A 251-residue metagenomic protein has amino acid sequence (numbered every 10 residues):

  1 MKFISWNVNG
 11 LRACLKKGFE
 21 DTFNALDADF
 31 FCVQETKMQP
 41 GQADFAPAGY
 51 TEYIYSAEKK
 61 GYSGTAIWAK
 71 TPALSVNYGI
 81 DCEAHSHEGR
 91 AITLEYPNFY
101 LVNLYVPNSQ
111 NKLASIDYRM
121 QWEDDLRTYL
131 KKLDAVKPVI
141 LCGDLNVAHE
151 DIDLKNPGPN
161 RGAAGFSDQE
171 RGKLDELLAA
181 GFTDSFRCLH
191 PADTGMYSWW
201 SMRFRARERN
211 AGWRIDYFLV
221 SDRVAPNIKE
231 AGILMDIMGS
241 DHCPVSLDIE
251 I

Functional and structural regions predicted by a protein language model:
M1-N9, N98-Q110, C142: Active-site-proximal beta-strand elements of phosphoester/diester hydrolases
M1-P47, T51, A57, Y62-T65 (+2 more regions): N-terminal, active-site-proximal structural segment of metallo-dependent hydrolase catalytic domains
N7, F23-G41, L101, L130-D151 (+4 more regions): Active-site beta-strand/loop signature of hydrolases that rely on acidic residues for catalysis
K37, Q42-S109: Structured beta-strand-rich core segments of catalytic domains in phosphoester-bond hydrolases
T51, W122-A211, I215: Metal-dependent phosphoesterases centered on the DNase I-like endonuclease/exonuclease/phosphatase
K60-S75, F204-P226: Conserved beta strand-loop-helix elements of the APE1-like EEP
K70, L94-P97, S221-D222, L247-I251: Active-site beta-strand termini and strand-to-loop segments that position acidic
D81-C82, P107-E123, G158-A163: Surface-exposed cleft-lining segments at the edges of enzyme active sites
